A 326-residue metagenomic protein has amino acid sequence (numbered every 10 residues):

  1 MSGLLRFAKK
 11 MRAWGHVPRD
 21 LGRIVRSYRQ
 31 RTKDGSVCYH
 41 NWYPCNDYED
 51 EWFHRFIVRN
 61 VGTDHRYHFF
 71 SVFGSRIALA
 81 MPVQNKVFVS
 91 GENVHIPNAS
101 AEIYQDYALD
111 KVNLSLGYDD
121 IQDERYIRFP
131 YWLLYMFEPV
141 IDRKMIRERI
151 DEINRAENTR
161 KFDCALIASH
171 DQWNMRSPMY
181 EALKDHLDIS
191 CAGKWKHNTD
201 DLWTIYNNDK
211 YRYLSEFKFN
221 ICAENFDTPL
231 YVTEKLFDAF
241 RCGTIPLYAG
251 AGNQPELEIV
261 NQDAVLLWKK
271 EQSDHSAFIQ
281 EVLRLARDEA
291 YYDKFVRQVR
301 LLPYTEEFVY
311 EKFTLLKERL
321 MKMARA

Functional and structural regions predicted by a protein language model:
G3-S90, N98-A326: Pol beta-like nucleotidyltransferase catalytic core
N93: Acidic, polar ligand-binding/catalytic clefts
